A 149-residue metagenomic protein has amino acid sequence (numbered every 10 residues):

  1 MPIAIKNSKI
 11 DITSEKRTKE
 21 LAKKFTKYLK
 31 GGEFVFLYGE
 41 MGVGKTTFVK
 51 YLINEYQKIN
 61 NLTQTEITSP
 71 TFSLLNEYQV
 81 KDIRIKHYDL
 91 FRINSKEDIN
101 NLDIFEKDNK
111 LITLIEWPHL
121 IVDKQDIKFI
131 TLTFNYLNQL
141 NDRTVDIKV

Functional and structural regions predicted by a protein language model:
P2-K24: N-terminal pre-Walker A segment at the start of P-loop NTPase domains
V35-L37: Hydrophobic anchor at the beta1->P-loop junction of P-loop NTPases
E40: P-loop (Walker A) phosphate-binding loop of NTP-binding proteins
K45: Conserved lysine of the Walker
N54-E66, V80: Post-Walker A helix-loop "phosphate-sensing" segment adjacent to the P-loop in P-loop NTPases
T68-T71, L75-E116: Conserved nucleotide-sensing/catalytic segment adjacent to the nucleotide-binding pocket in NTP-handling enzymes
S95-I99, F105-V149: Short phosphate-coordinating micro-motif centered on Lys-Gly-acidic
